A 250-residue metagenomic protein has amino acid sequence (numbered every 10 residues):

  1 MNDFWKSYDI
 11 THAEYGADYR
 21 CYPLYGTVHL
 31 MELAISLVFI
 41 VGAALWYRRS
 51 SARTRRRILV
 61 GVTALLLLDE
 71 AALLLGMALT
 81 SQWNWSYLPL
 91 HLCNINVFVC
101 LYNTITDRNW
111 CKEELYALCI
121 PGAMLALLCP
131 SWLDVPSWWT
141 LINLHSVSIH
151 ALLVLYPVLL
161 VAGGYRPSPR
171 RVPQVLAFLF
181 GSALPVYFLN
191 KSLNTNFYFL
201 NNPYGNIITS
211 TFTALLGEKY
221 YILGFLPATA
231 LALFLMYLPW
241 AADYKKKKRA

Functional and structural regions predicted by a protein language model:
M1-R56: N-terminal topogenic module of multi-pass integral membrane proteins
A17-I35, L193-L233: Membrane-interface transmembrane-helix boundary segments in multi-pass integral membrane proteins
L30-R48, L66-A71, A183, L226-L238: Hydrophobic core of alpha-helical transmembrane segments in multi-pass integral membrane proteins
V41-L45, C100, L152-R171: Alpha-helical transmembrane segments in multipass membrane proteins, preferentially the mid-helix core
W46-L59, I105-E113, G163-P173: Membrane-interface helix-boundary motifs at transmembrane edges
A52-T104: A glycine-rich, hydrophobic loop/mini-helix early in the fold
L65-L75, C119-S131, L179-L189: Aromatic-anchored segments of alpha-helical transmembrane domains
I105-Y156: Membrane-proximal helix-loop-helix units in multi-pass membrane proteins
